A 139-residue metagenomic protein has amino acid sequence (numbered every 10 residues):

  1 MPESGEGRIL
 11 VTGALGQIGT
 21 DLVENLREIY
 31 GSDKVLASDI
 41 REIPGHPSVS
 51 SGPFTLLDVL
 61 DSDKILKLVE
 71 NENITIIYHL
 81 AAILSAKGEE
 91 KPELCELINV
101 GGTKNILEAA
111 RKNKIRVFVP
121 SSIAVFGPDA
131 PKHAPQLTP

Functional and structural regions predicted by a protein language model:
P2-E3, G7-I29: N-terminal Rossmann NAD(P)H-binding glycine-rich loop of SDR-like oxidoreductase domains
T12, S38, I77-I83, V117-I123: SDR active-site strand-loop-helix element
G31-P44: Conserved glycine-rich Rossmann-like NAD(P)H-binding loop of the short-chain dehydrogenase/reductase
V49-D61: Rossmann-fold cofactor-recognition segment
G52, T75, I115: Conserved acidic residues
V59-I98, A109, P128: NAD(P)H-binding glycine-rich loop region in Rossmannoid oxidoreductase-like domains and their noncatalytic homologs
K104-P139: Conserved Rossmann-fold NAD(P)-dependent oxidoreductase catalytic core, especially the SDR/UDP-sugar
